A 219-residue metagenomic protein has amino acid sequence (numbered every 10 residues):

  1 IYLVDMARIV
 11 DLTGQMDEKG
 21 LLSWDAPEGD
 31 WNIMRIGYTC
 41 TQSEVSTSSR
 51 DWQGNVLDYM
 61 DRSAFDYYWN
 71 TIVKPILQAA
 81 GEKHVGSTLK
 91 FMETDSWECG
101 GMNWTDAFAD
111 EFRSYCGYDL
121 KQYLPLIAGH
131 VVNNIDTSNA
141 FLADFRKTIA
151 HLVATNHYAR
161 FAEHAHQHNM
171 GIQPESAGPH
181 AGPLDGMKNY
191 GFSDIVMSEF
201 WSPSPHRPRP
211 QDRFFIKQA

Functional and structural regions predicted by a protein language model:
I1-A143, H151, T155: Mature extracytoplasmic enzyme cores
N55-D58, R62, K147-H151, G186 (+1 more regions): Hydrophobic alpha-helical scaffolding
W69, V73, L77, A109 (+5 more regions): Short, well-ordered alpha-helical packing segments
G86-K90, Q167-G171, S193: Loop/turn elements at helix/coil->beta-strand transitions in domains of secreted/extracellular proteins
E93-S96, I149-P183: Aromatic-lined carbohydrate-recognition surfaces of secreted/lumenal glycan-active proteins
S96-A109, Q173-H206: Substrate-binding cleft/loops of secretory-pathway carbohydrate-active enzymes
Y115-V132, D136, G191, I195-A219: Glycan-recognition surfaces
A140, D144, T148, P179-L184 (+1 more regions): Active-site-adjacent structural elements in folded domains
